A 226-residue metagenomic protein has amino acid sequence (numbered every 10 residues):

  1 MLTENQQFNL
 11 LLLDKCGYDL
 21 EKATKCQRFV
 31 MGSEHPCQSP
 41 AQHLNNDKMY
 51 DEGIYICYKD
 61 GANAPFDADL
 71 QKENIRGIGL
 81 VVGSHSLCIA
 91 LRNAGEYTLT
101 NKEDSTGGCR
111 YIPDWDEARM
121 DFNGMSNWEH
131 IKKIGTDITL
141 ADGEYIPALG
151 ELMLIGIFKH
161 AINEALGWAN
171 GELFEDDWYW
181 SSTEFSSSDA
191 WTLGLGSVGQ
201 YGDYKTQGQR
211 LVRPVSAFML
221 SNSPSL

Functional and structural regions predicted by a protein language model:
M1-A141, T206-L226: Short, compositionally biased
G124-Y145, L149-D203, V215-F218: An exposed tryptophan-centered "aromatic clamp" motif
